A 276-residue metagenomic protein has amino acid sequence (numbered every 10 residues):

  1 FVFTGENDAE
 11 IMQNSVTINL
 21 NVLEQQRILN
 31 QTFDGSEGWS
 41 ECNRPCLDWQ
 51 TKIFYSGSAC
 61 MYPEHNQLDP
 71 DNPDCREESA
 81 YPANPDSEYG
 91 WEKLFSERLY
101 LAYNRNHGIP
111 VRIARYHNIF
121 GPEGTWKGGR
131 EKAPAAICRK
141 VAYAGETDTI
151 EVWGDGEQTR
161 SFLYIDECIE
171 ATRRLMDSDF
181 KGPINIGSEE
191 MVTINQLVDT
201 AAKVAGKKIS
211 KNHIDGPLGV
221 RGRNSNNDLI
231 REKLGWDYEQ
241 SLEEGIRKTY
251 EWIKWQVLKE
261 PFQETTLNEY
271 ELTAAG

Functional and structural regions predicted by a protein language model:
F1-N14, S36: NAD(P)H-binding glycine-rich loop region in Rossmannoid oxidoreductase-like domains and their noncatalytic homologs
M12, F54, R112-A114, I184: Hydrophobic/aromatic beta-strand patches that form the interior of the parallel beta-sheet core in alpha/beta enzyme
T17-S87, R112: Conserved Rossmann-fold NAD(P)-dependent oxidoreductase catalytic core, especially the SDR/UDP-sugar
V22, Y100, I137, I230-R231: Structural element of the ATP-grasp superfamily
H65-D74, R98-M176, E189-M191, V198-A205: NAD(P)-dependent short-chain dehydrogenase/reductase
E88, E92: Active-site helix of classical SDR
Y143-G276: C-terminal substrate-binding subdomain of Rossmann-fold SDR/epimerase-dehydratase oxidoreductases
